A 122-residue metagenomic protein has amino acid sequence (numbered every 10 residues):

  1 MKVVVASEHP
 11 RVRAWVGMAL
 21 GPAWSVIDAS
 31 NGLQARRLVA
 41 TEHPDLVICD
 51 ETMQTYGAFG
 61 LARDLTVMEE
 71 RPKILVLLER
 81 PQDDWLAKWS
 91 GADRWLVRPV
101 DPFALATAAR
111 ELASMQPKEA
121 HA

Functional and structural regions predicted by a protein language model:
S7-I27, Q34: Two-component/phosphorelay signaling modules centered on CheY-like receiver
S30-L46: Acidic, metal-coordinating helix/loop segments flanking the phosphotransfer/catalytic sites of two-component signaling
A40-E42, D64-R71: Conserved phosphotransfer cores of two-component systems
D45-L65: Conserved phosphotransfer microenvironments
G60, R80-L96: Alpha4 helix (beta4-alpha4-beta5 surface) of REC/receiver domains from two-component response regulators
R71-Q82: A short, hydrophobic beta-strand element within the central beta-sheet of small alpha/beta folds
V100-A109: C-terminal output helix
R110-A122: The C-terminal output helix
